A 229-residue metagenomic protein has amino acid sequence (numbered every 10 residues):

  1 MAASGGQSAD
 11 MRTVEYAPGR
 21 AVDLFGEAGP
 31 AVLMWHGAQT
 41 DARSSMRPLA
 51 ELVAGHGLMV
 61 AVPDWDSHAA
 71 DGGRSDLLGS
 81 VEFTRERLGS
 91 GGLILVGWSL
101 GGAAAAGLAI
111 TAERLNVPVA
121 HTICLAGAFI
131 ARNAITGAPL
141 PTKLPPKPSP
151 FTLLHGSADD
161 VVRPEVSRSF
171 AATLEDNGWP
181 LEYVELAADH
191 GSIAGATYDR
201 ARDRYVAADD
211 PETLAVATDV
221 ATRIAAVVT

Functional and structural regions predicted by a protein language model:
M1-E27: N-terminal cap/lid segment of alpha/beta-hydrolase-fold proteins
G29-G37: Short beta-strand element of the alpha/beta-hydrolase
Q39-A50, W65, E165: The serine-hydrolase catalytic nucleophile loop
A54-A70: Conserved alpha/beta-hydrolase
A69-L88: Alpha/beta-hydrolase active-site loop
E82-L144: Primarily recognizes the serine-hydrolase "nucleophile elbow" in alpha/beta-hydrolase and SGNH/GDSL folds
A126-E182: The feature captures the conserved acid-bearing segment of alpha/beta-hydrolase catalytic domains
N177-T229: C-terminal catalytic histidine-bearing segment of alpha/beta-hydrolase fold enzymes
